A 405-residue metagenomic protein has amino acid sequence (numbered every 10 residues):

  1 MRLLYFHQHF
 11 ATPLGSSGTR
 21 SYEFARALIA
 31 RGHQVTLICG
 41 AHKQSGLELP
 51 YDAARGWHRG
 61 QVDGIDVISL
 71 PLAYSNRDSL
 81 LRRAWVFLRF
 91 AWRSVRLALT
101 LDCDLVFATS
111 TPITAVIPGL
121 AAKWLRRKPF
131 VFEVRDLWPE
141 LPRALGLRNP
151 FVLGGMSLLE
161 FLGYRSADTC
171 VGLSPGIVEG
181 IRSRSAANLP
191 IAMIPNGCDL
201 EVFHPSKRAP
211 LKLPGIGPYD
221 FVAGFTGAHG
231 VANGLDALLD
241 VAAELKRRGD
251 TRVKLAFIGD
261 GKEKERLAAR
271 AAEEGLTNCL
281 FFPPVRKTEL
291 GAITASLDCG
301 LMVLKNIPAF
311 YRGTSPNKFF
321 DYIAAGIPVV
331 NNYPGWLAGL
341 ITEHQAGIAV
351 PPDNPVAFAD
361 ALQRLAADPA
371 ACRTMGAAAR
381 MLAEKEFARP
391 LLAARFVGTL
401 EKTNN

Functional and structural regions predicted by a protein language model:
M1-D63: N-terminal subdomain of nucleotide-sugar transferases
L4, I216-A243: Conserved donor-binding/catalytic core segment of Leloir-type glycosyltransferases
A41, G176, I194-G197: Carbohydrate-associated surface elements
D52-H58, H204-P218: A short helix/loop element that forms part of the nucleotide-sugar donor recognition site in Leloir-type
W92-V95, D102, T114-L125, F151-G172: Membrane-proximal helix-turn-helix segments that form the acceptor-binding/catalytic region of lipid-linked
R182, N188, C198-K212, G234: Acidic anion/phosphate-binding donor-loop and adjacent secondary structure in glycosyltransferase catalytic cores
I258, E265-A292, S296-C299: Nucleotide-activated donor-binding/catalytic signature segment of Leloir-type glycosyltransferases, i.e., the conserved
A338-Q363, A370-A371: Change "using UDP/GDP/dTDP sugars" to "using nucleotide sugars
